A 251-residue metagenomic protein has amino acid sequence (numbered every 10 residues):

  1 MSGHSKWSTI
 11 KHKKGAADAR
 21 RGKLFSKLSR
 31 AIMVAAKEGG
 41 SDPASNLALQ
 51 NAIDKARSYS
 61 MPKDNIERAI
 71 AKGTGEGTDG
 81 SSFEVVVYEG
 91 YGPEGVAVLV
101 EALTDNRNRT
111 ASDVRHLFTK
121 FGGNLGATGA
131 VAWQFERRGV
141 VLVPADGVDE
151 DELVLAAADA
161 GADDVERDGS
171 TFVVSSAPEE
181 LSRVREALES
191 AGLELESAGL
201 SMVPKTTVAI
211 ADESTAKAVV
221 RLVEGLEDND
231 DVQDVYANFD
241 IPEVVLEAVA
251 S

Functional and structural regions predicted by a protein language model:
M1-L117, G122-V140, S251: N-terminal cationic and glycine-rich segments that engage phosphates or anionic surfaces
Q50-I53, Y91-A102, W133-A145, E166-S175 (+1 more regions): Short, hydrophobic beta-strand segments
R68, L125-A127, R167, L195-S197 (+1 more regions): General beta-strand structural signal in soluble alpha/beta enzymes
G73, A191, F239: The DNA-recognition helices of helix-turn-helix-type DNA-binding domains
N108-R183, A191: Glycine- and Gly-Pro-enriched alpha-helical subdomains that act as flexible, kink-prone "lid/hinge" or packing modules
R137-V148, A156, P178-E194, T206-E227 (+1 more regions): Short, low-order "capping/linker" segments at domain edges
A162, V223-N238: Short acidic amphipathic segments
Y236, D240-E247: Rossmann-like S-adenosyl-L-methionine
